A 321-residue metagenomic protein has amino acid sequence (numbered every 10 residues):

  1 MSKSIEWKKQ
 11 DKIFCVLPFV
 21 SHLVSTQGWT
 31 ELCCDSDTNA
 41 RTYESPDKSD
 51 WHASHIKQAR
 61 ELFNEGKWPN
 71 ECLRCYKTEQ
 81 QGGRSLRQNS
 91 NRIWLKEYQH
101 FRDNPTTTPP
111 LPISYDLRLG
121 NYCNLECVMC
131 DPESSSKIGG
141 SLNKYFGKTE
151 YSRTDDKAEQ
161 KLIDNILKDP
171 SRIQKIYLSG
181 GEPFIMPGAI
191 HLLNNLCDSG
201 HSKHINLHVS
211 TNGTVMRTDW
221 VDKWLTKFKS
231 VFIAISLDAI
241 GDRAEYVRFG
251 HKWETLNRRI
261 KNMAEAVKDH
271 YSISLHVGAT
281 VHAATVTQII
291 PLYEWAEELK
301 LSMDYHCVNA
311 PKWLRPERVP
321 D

Functional and structural regions predicted by a protein language model:
S2-I5, T30, C34-G82, L256 (+2 more regions): C-terminal accessory region of radical SAM enzymes
S2-L17: Short, basic/aromatic recognition patches
L73-R74, L125-M129: C-type cytochrome heme c attachment motif
Y76-T78, C130-S136: Detector for the c-type heme attachment site
G82-I113, C123-L125, Y145-F146: Recognition helices and adjacent regulatory flanks at domain boundaries
P112-Y122, E133-A158, S171-P187, S199-R217 (+3 more regions): Core AdoMet radical
K223-K229, V267-K268, E297: Acidic (Asp/Glu)-rich catalytic clusters
A283-L299: Catalytic cores of alpha/beta
